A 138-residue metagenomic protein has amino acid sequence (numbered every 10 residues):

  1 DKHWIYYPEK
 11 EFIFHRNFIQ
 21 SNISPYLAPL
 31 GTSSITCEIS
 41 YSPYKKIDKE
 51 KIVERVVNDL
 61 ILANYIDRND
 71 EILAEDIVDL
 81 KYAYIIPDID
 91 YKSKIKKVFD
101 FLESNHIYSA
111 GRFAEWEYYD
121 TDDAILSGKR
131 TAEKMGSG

Functional and structural regions predicted by a protein language model:
D1-Y108: C-terminal segments that line or cap access tunnels to active or ligand-binding sites in enzymes and enzyme-associated
L102, I107-G136: A conserved FAD-binding loop/helix module that cradles the flavin
